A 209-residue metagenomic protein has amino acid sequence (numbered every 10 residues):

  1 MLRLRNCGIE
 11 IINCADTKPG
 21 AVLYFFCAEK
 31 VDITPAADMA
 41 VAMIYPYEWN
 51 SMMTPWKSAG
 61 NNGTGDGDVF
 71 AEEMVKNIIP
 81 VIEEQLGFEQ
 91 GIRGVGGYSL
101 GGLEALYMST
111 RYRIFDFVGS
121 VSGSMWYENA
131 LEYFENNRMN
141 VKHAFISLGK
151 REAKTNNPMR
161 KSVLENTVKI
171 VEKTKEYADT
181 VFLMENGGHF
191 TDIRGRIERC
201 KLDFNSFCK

Functional and structural regions predicted by a protein language model:
L4, L106-T110: Short, hydrophobic alpha-helix immediately C-terminal to the catalytic nucleophile
G8-E10, T17-G87: Serine-hydrolase catalytic machinery in alpha/beta-hydrolase-like enzymes
Y24-A28, S122, L148: The conserved beta1-alpha1 loop
G94-G97, V121: Short beta-strand immediately N-terminal to the catalytic nucleophile in serine-hydrolase-like folds
G96-G101, A105: Gly/Ala-rich beta-loop-alpha elbow adjacent to hydrolase catalytic centers
I114-W126: A conserved short beta-strand
M125-N205: The feature captures the conserved acid-bearing segment of alpha/beta-hydrolase catalytic domains
